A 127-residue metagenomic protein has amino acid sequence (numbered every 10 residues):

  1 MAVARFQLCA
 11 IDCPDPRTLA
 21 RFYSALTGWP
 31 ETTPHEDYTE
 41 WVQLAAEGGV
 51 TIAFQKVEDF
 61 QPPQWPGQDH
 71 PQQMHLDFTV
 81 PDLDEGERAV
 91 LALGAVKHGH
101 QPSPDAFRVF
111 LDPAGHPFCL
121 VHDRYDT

Functional and structural regions predicted by a protein language model:
A2-V3, A10-I52, G86-R88, A92-A106: Core segments of cupin and vicinal oxygen chelate
F6-L8, Q73: Extracellular structured ligand-interaction cores
P30-H70, P117-R124: Conserved short beta-strand elements that form part of the metal-binding/catalytic scaffold of enzyme active sites
V57-F60, D82, Q101-P104: Short beta->alpha connector loops
Q68-V90: Mid-chain, well-packed structural core segment of small domains
D112: Short, acidic, Ser/Thr-enriched surface-loop or helix-capping motifs
